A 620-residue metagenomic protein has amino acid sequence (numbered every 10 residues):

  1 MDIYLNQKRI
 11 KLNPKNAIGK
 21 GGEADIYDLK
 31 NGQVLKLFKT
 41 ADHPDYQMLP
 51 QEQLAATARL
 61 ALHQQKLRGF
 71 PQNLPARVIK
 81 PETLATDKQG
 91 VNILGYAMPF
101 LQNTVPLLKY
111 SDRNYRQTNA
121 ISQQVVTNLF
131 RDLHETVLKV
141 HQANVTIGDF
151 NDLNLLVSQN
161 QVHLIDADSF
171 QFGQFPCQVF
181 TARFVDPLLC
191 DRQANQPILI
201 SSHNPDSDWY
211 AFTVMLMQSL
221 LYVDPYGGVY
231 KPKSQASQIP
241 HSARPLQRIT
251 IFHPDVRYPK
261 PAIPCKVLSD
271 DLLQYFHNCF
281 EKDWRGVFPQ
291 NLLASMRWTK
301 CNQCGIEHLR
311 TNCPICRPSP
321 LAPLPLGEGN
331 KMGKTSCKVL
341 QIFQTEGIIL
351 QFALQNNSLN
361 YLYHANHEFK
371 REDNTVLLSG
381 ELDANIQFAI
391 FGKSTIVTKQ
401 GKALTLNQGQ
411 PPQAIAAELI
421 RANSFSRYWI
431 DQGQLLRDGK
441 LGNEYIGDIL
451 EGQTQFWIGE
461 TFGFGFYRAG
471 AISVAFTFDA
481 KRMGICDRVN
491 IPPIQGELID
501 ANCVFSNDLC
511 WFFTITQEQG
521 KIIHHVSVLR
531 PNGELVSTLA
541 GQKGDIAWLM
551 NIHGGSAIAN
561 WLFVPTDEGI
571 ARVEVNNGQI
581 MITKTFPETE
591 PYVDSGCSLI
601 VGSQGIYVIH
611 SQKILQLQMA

Functional and structural regions predicted by a protein language model:
L5-A17: Conserved N-terminal boundary motif of the eukaryotic protein kinase catalytic domain
P14-K80, L84, P106-A120: ATP-binding glycine-rich loop module of kinase domains
A76-L129, V179, F184: Conserved structural core of kinase catalytic domains
V137-Q159, L164: Catalytic-loop of the protein kinase fold
F170-Y275, E281: C-lobe/activation-segment region of protein kinase-like
C301-C304, C313-C316: Short cysteine-rich clusters marking metal-coordination/redox-active sites
K331-T345, A365-L382, K399-A417, D431-E451 (+4 more regions): Surface-exposed loop/turn elements that mediate protein-protein interactions on large endomembrane-trafficking
I349-K370, I386-T405, I420-D438, Q455-T477 (+3 more regions): Short beta-strand elements that form the blades of beta-propeller/WD-repeat-like and other beta-sheet-rich scaffold
